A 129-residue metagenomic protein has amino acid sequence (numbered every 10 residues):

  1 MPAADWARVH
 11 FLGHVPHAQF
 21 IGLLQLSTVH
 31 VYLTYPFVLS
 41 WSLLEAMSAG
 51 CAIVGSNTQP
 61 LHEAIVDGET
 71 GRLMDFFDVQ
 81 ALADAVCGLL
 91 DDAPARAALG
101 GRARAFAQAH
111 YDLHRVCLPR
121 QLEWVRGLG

Functional and structural regions predicted by a protein language model:
M1-V15: Nucleotide-activated donor-binding/catalytic signature segment of Leloir-type glycosyltransferases, i.e., the conserved
H14-V15, G22-S27: Short alpha-helical donor nucleotide-sugar binding micro-motif in glycosyltransferases
I21, L44-S48, Q59-E63: Short alpha-helical segment that forms part of, or immediately flanks, the ligand-binding pocket in carbohydrate-active
Y35: Aromatic "clamp/platform" in nucleotide-sugar-dependent glycosyltransferases that forms part of the donor/acceptor
A52-G55: Short hydrophobic beta-strand element within catalytic cores of glycosyltransferases and related nucleotide-activated
D67-G68, R72-V79, G88-A93: Conserved acidic donor-binding segment of nucleotide-sugar-dependent glycosyltransferases
A81, G88, A95-H110, V116: A short, well-ordered alpha-helix in the C-terminal region of glycosyltransferases
D112-G129: C-terminal alpha-helical cap of glycosyltransferases
